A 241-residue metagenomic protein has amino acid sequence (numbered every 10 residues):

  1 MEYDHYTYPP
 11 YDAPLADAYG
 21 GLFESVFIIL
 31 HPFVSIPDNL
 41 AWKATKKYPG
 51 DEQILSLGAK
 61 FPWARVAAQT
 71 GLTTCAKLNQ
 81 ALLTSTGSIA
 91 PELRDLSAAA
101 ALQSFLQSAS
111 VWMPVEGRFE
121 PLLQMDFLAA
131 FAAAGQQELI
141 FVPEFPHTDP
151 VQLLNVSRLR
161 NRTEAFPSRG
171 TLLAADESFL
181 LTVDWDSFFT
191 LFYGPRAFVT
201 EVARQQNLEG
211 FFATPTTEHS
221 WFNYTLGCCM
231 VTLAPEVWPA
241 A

Functional and structural regions predicted by a protein language model:
M1-R162: Extended, low-hydrophobicity segments enriched in charged/polar residues
G117, P121, N161, A174-S178 (+3 more regions): Alpha-helical context
E138-F198: Amphipathic protein-protein interaction modules
T182-A241: Alpha-helical oligomerization segments
